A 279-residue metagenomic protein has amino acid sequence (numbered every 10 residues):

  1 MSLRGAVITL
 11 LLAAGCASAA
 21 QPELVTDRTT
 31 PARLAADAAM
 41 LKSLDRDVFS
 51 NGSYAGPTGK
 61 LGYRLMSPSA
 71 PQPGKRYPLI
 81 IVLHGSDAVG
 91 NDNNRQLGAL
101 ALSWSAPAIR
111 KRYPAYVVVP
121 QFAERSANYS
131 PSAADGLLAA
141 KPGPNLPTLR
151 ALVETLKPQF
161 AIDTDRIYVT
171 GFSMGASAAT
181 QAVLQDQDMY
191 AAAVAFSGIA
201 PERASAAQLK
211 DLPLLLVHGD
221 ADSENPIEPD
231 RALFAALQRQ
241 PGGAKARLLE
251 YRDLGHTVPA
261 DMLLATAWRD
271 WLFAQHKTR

Functional and structural regions predicted by a protein language model:
A17-L79, T170, S177, V194 (+5 more regions): A domain-start/cap signature at the N-terminus of enzymes
A70-K75, N128-S173: Gly/Ser-rich "nucleophile elbow"/oxyanion-hole loop immediately N-terminal to the catalytic nucleophile in hydrolases
L83-G85, S197, H218: The conserved beta1-alpha1 loop
S86-P147: Active-site machinery of serine-nucleophile hydrolases
R95-Q96, P226-A236: Short alpha-helix in the alpha/beta-hydrolase fold that links the catalytic acid
E154-Q159, D165-Q208: Primarily recognizes the serine-hydrolase "nucleophile elbow" in alpha/beta-hydrolase and SGNH/GDSL folds
L215-H218, D222: Short beta-strand/loop motif that positions the catalytic acidic residue of the alpha/beta-hydrolase fold
L248-V258: Histidine-bearing beta->alpha loop at or near hydrolase active sites
